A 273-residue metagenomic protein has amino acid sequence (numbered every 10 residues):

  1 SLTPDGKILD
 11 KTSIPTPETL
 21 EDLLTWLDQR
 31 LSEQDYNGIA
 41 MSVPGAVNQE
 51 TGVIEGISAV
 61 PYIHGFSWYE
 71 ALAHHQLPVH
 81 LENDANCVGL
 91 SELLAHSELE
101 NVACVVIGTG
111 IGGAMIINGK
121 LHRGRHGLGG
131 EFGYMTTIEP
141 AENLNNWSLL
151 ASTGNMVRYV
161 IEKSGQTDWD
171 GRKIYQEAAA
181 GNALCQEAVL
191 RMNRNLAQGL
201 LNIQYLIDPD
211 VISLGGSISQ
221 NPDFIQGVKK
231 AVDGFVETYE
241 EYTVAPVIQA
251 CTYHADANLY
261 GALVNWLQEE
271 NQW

Functional and structural regions predicted by a protein language model:
S1-A40, Q49-T51, L72-V79, E92-N101 (+1 more regions): ATP-binding/phosphotransfer module of carbohydrate and carboxylate kinases, centering on a glycine-rich
S1-L9, C104-L121: Gly/Thr-rich phosphate-binding beta-strand-loop-beta motif of the actin/hexokinase/Hsp70
T16-E18, Y62, G124, G129-E131: A short acidic/small-residue loop/turn micro-motif
V43, I107-T109, G216-S217: Short secondary-structure boundary segments
G52-G65: A charged helix-plus-loop insertion that forms the helical arch/lid used to bind and gate nucleic-acid substrates
H80-E92, V105: Glycine/small-residue-rich loop that forms an oxyanion/phosphate-binding "nest" at active or ligand-binding sites
D84, G108, A262: Active-site glycine-centered loops adjacent to acidic/histidine catalytic or metal-binding residues that shape
C87-L94, G113-M115, M135: Adenylate-forming
